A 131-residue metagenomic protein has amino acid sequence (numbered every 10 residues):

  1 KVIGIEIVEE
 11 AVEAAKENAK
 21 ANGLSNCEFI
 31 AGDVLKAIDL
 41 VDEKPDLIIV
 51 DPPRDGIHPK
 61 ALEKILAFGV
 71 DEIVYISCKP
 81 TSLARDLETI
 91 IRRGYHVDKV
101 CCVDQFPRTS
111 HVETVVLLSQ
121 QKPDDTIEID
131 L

Functional and structural regions predicted by a protein language model:
K1-L131: Rossmann-like S-adenosyl-L-methionine
